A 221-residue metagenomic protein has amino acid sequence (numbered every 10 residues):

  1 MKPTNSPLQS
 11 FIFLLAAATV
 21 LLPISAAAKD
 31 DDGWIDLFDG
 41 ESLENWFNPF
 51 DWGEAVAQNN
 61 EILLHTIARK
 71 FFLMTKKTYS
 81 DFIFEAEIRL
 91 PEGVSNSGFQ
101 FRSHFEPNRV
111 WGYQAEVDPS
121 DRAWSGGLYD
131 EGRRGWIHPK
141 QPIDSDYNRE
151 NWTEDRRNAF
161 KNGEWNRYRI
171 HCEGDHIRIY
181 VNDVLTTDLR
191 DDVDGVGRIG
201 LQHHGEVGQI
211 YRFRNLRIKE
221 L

Functional and structural regions predicted by a protein language model:
K2-F13: Bacterial N-terminal signal peptides that target proteins for export
T4, A16-A17, A28: Enrichment for repetitive, rod-forming helical segments
F11-P23: Bacterial N-terminal signal peptides
A26-L221: Carbohydrate-interacting regions of secretory-pathway proteins
